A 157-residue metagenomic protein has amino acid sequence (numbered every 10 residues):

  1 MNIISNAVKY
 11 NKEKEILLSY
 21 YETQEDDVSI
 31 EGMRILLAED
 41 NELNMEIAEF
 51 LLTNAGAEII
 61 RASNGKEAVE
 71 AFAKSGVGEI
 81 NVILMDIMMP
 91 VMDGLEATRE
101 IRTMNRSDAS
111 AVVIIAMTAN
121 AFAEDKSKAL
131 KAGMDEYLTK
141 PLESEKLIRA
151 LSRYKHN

Functional and structural regions predicted by a protein language model:
I3: Hydrophobic residues in the alpha-helical elements that line and stabilize the ATP-binding pocket of the HATPase_c
A7-V8: Short helix-loop "hinge" at the ATP-lid/N-box region of the Bergerat-fold HATPase_c
K12, Q24-N157: C-terminal compact regulatory domains
E15-T23: Short beta-strand/loop element within the Bergerat-fold HATPase_c
